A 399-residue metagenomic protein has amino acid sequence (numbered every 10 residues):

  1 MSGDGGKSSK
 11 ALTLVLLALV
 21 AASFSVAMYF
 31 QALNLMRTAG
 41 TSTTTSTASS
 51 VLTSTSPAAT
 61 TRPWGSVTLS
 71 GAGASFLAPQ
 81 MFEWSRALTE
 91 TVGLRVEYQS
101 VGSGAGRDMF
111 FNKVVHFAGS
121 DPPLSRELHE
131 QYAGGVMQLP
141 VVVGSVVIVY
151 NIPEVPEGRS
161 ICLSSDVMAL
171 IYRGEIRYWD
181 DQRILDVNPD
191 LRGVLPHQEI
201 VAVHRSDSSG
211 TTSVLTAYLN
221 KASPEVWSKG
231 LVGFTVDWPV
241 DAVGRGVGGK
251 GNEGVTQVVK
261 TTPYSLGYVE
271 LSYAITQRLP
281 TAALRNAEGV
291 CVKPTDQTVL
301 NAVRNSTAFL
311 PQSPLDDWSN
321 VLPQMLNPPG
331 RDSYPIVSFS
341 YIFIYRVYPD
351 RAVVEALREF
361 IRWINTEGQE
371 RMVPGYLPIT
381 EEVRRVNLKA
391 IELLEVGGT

Functional and structural regions predicted by a protein language model:
M1-S8: N-terminal Lys/Arg-rich, disordered targeting/topogenic segments
A11-L17, Y29-T38, L52-T53, P57-T399: Flexible loop/hinge segments at secondary-structure junctions
A18-F24: Hydrophobic core
T41-T53: Juxtamembrane proline-rich low-complexity "stalk" or linker regions positioned immediately after a signal peptide
